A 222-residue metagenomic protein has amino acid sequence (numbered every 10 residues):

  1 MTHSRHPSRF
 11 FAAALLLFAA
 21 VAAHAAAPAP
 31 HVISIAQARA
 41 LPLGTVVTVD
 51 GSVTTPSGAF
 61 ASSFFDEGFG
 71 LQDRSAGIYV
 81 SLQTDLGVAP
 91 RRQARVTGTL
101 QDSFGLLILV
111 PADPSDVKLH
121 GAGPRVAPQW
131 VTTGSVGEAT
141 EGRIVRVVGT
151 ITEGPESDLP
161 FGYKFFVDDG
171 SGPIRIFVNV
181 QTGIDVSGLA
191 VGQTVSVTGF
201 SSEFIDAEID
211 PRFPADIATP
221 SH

Functional and structural regions predicted by a protein language model:
T2-A14: Bacterial N-terminal signal peptides that target proteins for export
R5-H6, A19, R125: Alpha-helical structural elements
A12-A22: Bacterial N-terminal signal peptides
A26-H222: OB-fold single-stranded nucleic acid-binding module
